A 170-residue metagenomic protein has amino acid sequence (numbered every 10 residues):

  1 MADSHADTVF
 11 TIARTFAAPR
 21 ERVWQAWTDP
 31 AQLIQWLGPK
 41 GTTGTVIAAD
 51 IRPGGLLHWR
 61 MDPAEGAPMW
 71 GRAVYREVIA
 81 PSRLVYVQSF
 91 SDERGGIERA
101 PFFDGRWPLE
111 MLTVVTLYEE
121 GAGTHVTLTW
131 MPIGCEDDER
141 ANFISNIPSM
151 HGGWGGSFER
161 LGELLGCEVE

Functional and structural regions predicted by a protein language model:
M1-T43: Hydrophobic ligand-binding cavity/cleft-lining segments
D7-A13, R20, L56, W70 (+3 more regions): Intrinsic-disorder/low-complexity, polar/charged segments enriched in Ser/Thr/Lys/Arg/Asp/Glu/Gln
T11, A31-V74, V169: Short beta-edge strand/loop motif at the mouth of beta-sheet-based domains
A13-R14, V46-I47, G71-E77, E110-Y118: Hydrophobic/aromatic beta-strand elements that line small-molecule binding cavities or substrate pockets in beta-rich
R20-E21, D50-R52, R76-L84, T116-H125: A short, structured loop/turn motif at beta-sheet edges
V23, L33, L57, Y75 (+5 more regions): Hydrophobic pocket/interface hotspot
L57-P63, V87, A100-F102: Short beta-strand segments that buttress and anchor functional surface loops
G96-G152: Beta-strand/loop substructures that line and gate deep hydrophobic ligand-binding cavities in soluble
